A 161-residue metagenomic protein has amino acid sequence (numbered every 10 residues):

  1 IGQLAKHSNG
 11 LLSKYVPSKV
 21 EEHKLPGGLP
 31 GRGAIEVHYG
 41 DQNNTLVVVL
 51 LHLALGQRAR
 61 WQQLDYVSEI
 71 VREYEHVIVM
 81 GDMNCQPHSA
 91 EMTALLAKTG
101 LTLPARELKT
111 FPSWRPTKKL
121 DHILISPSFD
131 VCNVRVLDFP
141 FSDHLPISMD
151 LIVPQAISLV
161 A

Functional and structural regions predicted by a protein language model:
I1-N44, D130, R135-P140: Structured beta-strand-rich core segments of catalytic domains in phosphoester-bond hydrolases
N9-L12, L51, M80: Short hydrophobic segments within beta-strands
E22-L25, H38-G40, A59, E69-V77 (+1 more regions): Metal-dependent phosphoester-hydrolase catalytic domains
Q42-L53: Active-site-proximal loop/helix segment associated with metal-binding centers of metalloenzymes
G56: A short, histidine- and acid-enriched strand-loop-helix "catalytic/donor-clamping" loop that lines the nucleotide-sugar
